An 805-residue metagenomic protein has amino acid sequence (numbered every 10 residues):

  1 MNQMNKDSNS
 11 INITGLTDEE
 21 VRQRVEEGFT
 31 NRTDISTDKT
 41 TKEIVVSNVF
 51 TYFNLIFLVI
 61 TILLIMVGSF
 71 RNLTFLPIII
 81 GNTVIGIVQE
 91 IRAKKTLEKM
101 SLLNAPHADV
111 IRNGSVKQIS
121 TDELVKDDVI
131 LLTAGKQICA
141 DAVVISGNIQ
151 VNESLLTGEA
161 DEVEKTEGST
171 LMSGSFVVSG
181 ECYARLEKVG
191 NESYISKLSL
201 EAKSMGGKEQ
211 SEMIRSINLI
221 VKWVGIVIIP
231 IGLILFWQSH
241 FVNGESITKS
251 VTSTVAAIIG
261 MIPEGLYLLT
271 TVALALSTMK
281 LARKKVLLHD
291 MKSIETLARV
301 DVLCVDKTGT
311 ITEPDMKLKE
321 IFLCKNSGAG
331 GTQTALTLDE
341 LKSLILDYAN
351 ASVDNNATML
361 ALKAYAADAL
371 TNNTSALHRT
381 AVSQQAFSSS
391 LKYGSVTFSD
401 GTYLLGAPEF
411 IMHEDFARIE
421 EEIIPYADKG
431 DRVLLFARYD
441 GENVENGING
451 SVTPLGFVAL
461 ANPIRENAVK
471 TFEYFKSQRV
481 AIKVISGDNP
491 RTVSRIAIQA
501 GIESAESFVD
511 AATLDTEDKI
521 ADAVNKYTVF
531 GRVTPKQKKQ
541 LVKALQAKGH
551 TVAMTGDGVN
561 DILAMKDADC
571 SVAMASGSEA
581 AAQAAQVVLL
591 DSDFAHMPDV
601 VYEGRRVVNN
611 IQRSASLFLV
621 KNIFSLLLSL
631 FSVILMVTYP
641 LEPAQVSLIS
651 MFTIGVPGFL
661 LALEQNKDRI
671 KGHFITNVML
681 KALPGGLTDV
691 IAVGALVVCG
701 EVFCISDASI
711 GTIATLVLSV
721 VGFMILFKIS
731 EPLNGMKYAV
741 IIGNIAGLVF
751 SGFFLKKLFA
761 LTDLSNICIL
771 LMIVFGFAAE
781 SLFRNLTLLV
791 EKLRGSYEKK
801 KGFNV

Functional and structural regions predicted by a protein language model:
N5, G15, T61, A105-N218 (+3 more regions): Cytosolic catalytic regions of P-type ion-transporting ATPases
S10-G15, E19-S36, R92-L103, D161-S250: Actuator/coupling domain of P-type ATPases
N31-D109, V116, W223, L362: Transmembrane helix-loop-helix hairpins at the membrane interface
L55-P77, I226-I262, A275, M279-K285 (+4 more regions): Helix-interface capping motifs at the ends of transmembrane segments in multi-pass membrane proteins
S175, R299-P454, L460, E473-Y474 (+5 more regions): Cytosolic catalytic regions of ATP/NTP-dependent phosphoryl-transfer enzymes
L233, W237, G244, Y393-R418 (+7 more regions): Cytosolic catalytic headpieces and adjacent flexible linkers of membrane translocases
L235, S504-A553, A568, A575-K737 (+2 more regions): Membrane-embedded transport module
